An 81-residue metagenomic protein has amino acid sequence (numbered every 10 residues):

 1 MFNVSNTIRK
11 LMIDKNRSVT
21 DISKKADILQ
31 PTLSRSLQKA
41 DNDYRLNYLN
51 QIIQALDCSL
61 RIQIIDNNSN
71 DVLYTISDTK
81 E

Functional and structural regions predicted by a protein language model:
M1-S18: A short, Lys/Arg-rich alpha-helix, primarily the initiator
S5, D43-L46: Structural motif corresponding to alpha-helix initiation and N-cap regions
V19, Q30, L46-L49: Helix-turn-helix DNA-binding elements, focusing on the entry/boundary residues of the two helices that contact DNA
D21-S23: Short alpha-helical "recognition helix" segments of helix-turn-helix
D27-D43: Recognition helix of helix-turn-helix/homeodomain-like DNA-binding domains that insert into the DNA major groove
N47-I62: DNA major-groove recognition helix of helix-turn-helix/homeodomain DNA-binding modules
R61-E81: Short, charged recognition helix plus adjacent turn of helix-turn-helix-like nucleic-acid-binding domains
